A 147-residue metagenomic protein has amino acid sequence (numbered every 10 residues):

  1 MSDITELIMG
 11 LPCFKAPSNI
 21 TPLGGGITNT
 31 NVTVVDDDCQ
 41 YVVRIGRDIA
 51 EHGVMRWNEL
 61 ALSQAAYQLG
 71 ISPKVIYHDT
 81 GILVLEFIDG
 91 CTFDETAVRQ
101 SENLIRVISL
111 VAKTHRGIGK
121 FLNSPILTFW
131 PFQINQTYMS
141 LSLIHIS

Functional and structural regions predicted by a protein language model:
M1-K15: Juxta-kinase regulatory segment immediately upstream of eukaryotic protein kinase catalytic domains
I4-T5, S63, V111, I134-T137: A general structural signal for well-ordered alpha-helical segments in protein cores
C13, F93, F132-Q133: Residue-level marker of structural boundaries
K15-L23: Short secondary-structure junctions
L23-P125: ATP-binding pocket architecture of kinase catalytic cores
D79, W130-P131: Short, solvent-exposed turn/loop segments enriched in Gly/Ser/Thr/Pro and often Arg
L85-C91, I134-S142: Acidic/polar active-site rim loop that often engages polyanionic ligands
I144-I146: Conserved small/polar residues in nucleotide/adenosyl-binding loops
